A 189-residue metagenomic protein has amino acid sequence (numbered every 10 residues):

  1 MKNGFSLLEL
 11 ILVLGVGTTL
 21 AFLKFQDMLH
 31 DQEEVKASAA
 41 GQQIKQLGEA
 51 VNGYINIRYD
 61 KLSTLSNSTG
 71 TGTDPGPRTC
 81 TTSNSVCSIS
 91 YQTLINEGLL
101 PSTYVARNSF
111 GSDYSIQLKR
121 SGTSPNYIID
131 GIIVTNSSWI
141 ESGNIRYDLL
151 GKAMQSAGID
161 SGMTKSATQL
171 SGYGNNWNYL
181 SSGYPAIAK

Functional and structural regions predicted by a protein language model:
M1-Q32, K36-A39, Q43, G48: N-terminal single-pass transmembrane signal-anchor helix
G4-F5, Y54-I57, N96, Y114: Broad hydrophobic/π-residue packing in well-ordered secondary structure
V13-V16, V35-A37, I44, V51 (+4 more regions): Extended aliphatic helical segments
G41-T69: N-terminal alpha-helical signal peptides/signal-anchor transmembrane segments
L62-K189: Low-complexity, acidic interaction segments enriched in glycine
